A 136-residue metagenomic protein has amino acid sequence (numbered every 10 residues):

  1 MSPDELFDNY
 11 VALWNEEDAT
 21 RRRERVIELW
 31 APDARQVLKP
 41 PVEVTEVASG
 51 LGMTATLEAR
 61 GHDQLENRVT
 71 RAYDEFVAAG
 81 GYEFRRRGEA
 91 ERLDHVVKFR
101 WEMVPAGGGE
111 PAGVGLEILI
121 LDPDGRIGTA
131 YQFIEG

Functional and structural regions predicted by a protein language model:
M1-G136: C-terminal and inter-domain tail/linker signature
